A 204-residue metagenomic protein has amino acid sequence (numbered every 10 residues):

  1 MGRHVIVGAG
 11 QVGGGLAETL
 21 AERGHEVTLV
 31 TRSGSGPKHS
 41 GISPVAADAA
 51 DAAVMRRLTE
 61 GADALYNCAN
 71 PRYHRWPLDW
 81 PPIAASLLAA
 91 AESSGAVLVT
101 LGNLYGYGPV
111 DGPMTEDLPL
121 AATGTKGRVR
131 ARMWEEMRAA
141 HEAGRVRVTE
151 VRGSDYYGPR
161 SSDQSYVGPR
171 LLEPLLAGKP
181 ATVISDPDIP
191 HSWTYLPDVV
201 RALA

Functional and structural regions predicted by a protein language model:
H4-G8: Conserved N-terminal Rossmann-fold NAD(P)-binding element of oxidoreductases
V12: Hydrophobic/small residue at the entry helix of a nucleotide-binding pocket
L20: Aromatic pocket-lining residues of Rossmann-like dinucleotide-binding sites
S35-S94, Y107: NAD(P)H-binding glycine-rich loop region in Rossmannoid oxidoreductase-like domains and their noncatalytic homologs
A85-R132, H141, T149: Conserved Rossmann-fold NAD(P)-dependent oxidoreductase catalytic core, especially the SDR/UDP-sugar
N103, E135-R160: Conserved beta-loop-beta element that borders a ligand/cofactor-binding pocket
S154-P190: NAD(P)-dependent short-chain dehydrogenase/reductase
S192-V199: A conserved structural motif in NAD(P)-dependent oxidoreductases
